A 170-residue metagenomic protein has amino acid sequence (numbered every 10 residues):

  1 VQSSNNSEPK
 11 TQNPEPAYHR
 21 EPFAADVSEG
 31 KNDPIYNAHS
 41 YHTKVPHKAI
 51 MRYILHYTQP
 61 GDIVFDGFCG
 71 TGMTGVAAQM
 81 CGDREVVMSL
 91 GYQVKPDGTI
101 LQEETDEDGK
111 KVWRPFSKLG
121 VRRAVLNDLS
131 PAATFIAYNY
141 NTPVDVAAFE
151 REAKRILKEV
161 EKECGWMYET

Functional and structural regions predicted by a protein language model:
V1-T170: S-adenosyl-L-methionine-dependent nucleic acid methyltransferase catalytic domains
